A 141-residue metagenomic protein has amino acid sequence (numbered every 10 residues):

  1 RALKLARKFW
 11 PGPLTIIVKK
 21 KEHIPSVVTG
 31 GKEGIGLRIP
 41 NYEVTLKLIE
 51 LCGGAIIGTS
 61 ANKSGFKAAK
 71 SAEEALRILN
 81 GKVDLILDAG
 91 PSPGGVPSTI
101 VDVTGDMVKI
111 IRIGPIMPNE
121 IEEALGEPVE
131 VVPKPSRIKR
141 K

Functional and structural regions predicted by a protein language model:
R1-K141: Active-site-adjacent structural elements in enzyme catalytic cores
